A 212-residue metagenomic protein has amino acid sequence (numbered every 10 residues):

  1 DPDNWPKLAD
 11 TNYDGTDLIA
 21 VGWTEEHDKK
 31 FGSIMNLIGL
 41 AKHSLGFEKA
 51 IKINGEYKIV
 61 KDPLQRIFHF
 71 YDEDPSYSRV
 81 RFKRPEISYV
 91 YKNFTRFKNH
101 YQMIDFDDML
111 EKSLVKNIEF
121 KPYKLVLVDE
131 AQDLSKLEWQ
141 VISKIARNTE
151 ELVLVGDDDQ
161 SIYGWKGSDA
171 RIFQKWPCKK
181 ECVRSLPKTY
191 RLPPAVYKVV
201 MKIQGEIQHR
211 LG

Functional and structural regions predicted by a protein language model:
D1-D3: P-loop NTPase Walker
W5-Y13, D105, S135, P193: Residue-level signal for threonine
P6, D10-T11, A20, K30 (+1 more regions): Ligand-binding grooves and catalytic loops that recognize ribose/phosphate and carbohydrate rings, and esterified lipid
N12, N54, Y101, S113-K116 (+4 more regions): Residue-level detector of solvent-exposed, low-hydrophobicity positions
G15-L127, K136-V141, G164: Accessory N-terminal region flanking or inserted into the helicase ATPase core in nucleic-acid motor proteins
L125, Q132-G212: Conserved helicase motor core of SF1/SF2 NTP-dependent helicases
